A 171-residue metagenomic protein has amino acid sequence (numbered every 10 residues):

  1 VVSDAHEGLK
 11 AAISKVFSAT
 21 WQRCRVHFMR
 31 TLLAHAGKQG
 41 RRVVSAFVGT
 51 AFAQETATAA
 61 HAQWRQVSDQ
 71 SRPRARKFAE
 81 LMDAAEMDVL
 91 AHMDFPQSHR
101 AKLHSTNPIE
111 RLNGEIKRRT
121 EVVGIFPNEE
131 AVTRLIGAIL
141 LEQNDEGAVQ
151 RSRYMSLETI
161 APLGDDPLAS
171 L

Functional and structural regions predicted by a protein language model:
V1-L171: Catalytic center-proximal scaffold of phosphoryl-transfer enzymes
